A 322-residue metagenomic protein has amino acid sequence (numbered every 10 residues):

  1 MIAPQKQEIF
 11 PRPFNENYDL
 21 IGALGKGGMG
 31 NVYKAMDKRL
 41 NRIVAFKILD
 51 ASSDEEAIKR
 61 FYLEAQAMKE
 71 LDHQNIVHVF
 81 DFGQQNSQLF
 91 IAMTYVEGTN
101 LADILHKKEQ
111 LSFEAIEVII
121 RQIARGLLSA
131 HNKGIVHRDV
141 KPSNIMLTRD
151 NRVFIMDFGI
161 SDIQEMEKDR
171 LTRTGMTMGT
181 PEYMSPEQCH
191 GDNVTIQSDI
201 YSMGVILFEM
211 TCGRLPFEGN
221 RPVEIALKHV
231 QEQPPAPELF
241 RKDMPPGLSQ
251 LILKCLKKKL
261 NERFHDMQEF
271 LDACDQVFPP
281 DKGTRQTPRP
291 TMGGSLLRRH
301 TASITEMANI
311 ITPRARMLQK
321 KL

Functional and structural regions predicted by a protein language model:
I21-G27, V32: Protein kinase glycine-rich loop
D50-E70: AlphaC helix of the eukaryotic protein kinase fold
F82: Activation-segment/catalytic-loop signature of the eukaryotic protein kinase fold
N86-N100, I104: Conserved short submotifs of the Hanks-type protein kinase catalytic core that shape the nucleotide-binding pocket
I119-I120: Activation segment signature within eukaryotic-like protein kinase domains
R125-I135: Protein kinase catalytic-loop region centered on the HRD/HxD motif
D150-P186, H190: Activation segment of protein kinases
T180-G283: C-terminal lobe helix-coil module of Hanks-type protein kinase domains
